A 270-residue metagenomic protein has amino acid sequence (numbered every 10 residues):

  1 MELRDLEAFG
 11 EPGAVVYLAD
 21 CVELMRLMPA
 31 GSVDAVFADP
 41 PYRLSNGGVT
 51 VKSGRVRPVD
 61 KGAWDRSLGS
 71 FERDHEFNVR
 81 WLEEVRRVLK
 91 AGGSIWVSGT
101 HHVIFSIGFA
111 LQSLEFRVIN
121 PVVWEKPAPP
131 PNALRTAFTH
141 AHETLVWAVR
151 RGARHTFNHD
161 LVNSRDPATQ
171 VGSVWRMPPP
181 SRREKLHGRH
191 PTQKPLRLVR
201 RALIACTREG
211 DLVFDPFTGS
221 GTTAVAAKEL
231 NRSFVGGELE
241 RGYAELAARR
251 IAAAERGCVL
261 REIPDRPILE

Functional and structural regions predicted by a protein language model:
M1-L246: Core catalytic lobe of class I
A19-E23, P264-L269: Conserved SAM/SAH-binding loop
P167-T169, P267-E270: Amphipathic alpha-helical surface "interface" segments used for docking/oligomerization or membrane association within
A248-R266: DNA/chromatin major-groove-contacting recognition/catalytic segments
